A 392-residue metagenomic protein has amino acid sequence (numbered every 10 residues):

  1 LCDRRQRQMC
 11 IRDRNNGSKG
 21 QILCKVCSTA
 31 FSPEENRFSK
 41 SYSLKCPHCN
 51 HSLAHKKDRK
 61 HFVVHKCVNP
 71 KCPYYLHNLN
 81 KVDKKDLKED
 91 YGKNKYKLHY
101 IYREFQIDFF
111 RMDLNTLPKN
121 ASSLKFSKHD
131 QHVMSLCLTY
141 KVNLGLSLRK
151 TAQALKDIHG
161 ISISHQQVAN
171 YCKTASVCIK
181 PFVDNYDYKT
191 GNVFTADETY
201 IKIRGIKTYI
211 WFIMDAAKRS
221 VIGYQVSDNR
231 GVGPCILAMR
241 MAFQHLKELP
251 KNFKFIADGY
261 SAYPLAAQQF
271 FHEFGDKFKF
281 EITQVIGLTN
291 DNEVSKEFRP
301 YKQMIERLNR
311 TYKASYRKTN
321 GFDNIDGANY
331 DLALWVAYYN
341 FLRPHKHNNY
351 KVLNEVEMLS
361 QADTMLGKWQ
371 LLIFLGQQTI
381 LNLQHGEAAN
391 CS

Functional and structural regions predicted by a protein language model:
L1-R7, I11: Single conserved hydrophobic/aromatic residue that forms the stacking wall/gate of nucleotide- or nucleobase-binding
S28-V193, E198-R204: Short, positively charged, Gly/Tyr-enriched micro-motifs that form contact patches at catalytic or ligand/partner
K173-T174, Y224-E248: Active-site beta-loop-alpha junctions of metal-dependent nucleic acid enzymes, especially the RNase H-like/DDE
P250-P264, V285-L288, V352: Acidic/histidine-rich, metal-coordinating catalytic segments
G259-Y260, Q269-P300, M304: Conserved beta-strand -> loop -> alpha-helix junction used to position metal-binding or nucleic-acid-contacting
E293-N324: Active-site proximal helix-loop segment of RNase H-like, two-metal nucleases, encompassing DDE(D)
K318-S392: C-terminal domain-tail junction helix/linker
